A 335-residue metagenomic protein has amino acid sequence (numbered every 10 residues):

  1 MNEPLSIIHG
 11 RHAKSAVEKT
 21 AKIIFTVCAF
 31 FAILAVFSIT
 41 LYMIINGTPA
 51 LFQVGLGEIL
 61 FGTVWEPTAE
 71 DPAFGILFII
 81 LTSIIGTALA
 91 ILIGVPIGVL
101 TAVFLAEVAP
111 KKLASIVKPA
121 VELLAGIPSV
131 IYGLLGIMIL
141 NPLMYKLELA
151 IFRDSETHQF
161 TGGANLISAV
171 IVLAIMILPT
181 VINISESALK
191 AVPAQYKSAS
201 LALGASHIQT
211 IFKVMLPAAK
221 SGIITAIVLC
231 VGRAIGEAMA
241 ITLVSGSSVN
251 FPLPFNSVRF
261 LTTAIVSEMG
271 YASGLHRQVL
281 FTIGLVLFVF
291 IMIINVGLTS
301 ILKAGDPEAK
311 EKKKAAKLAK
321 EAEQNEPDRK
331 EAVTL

Functional and structural regions predicted by a protein language model:
K22, I97-G136, E321: Cytoplasmic-entry segments and transmembrane alpha-helices of multi-pass inner-membrane transporters
F37-F61, F255: Interfacial/capping segments of alpha-helical transmembrane domains
Q53, V231-L275: Glycine-rich helix-loop "coupling/hinge" segments at transmembrane-helix boundaries in multipass transporters
Q53-L77, G133-I175, S245: Membrane-interfacial helix termini and adjacent extracytoplasmic/periplasmic loops of multi-pass transporters
I76-F104: Transmembrane alpha-helix signature in integral membrane proteins
P110-S115, P193-A194, S198-T225: Amphipathic cytosolic juxtamembrane alpha-helices at the membrane-cytosol interface of multi-pass membrane transporters
L123, I127, V181-S185, H207-T242: Transmembrane alpha-helices
E186-K190, A194, G270-S273, R277-L335: C-terminal transmembrane helix and the adjacent membrane-cytosol boundary/short C-terminal tail of inner/organellar
